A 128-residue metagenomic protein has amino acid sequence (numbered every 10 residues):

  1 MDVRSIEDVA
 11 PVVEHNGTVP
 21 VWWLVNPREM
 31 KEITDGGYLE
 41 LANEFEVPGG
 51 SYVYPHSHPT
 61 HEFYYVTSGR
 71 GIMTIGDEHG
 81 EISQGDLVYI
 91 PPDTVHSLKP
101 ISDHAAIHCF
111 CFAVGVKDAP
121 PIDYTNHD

Functional and structural regions predicted by a protein language model:
M1-Y38, D123-D128: A short, N-terminal "cap"/entry segment at the start of jelly-roll beta-barrel domains of the cupin/DSBH fold
T18-V19, S51, S102: Small-residue (G/S/T/A) turn/hinge positions that recur once per unit in extracellular repeat modules
P20, Y38-N43, G49, E62 (+2 more regions): A generic structural signal for short beta-strands and their flanking turns/coil linkers
W23, A42-E46, F63, H79 (+2 more regions): Conserved hydrophobic/aromatic beta-strand scaffold that supports enzyme active sites
V25-K31, A42-H58: Conserved short histidine dyad/triad with adjacent acidic residue
G36-G37, S57-H58, S102-D103: Short glycine/proline-enriched turns and hinge-like loops at secondary-structure junctions
Y52, H56-Q84, T94: A short beta-strand-loop-beta hairpin characteristic of the jelly-roll/cupin
Q84, P92-D118: Ligand-binding loop in jelly-roll beta-barrel domains
